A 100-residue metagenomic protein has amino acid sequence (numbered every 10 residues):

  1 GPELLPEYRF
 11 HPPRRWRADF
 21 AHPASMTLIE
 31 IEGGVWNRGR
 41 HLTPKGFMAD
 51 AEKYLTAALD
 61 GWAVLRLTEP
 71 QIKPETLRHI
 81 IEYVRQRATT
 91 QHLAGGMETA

Functional and structural regions predicted by a protein language model:
G1-A100: Nucleic-acid endo/exonuclease domains
